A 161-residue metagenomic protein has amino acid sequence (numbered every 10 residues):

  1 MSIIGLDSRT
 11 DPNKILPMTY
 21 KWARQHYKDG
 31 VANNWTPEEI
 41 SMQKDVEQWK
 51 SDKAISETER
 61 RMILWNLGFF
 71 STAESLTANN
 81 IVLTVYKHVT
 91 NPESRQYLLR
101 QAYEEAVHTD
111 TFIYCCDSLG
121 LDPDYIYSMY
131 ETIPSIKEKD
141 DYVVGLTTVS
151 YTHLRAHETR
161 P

Functional and structural regions predicted by a protein language model:
M1-Q43, E59, T90-Q96: Extreme N-terminal leader/anchor segments
S2, T19-Y20, H26-K28, I136-S150: Generic hydrophobic, helix-prone segments enriched in Leu/Val/Ile
I40-A54, N79, K139-T147: Active-site-adjacent bridging/hinge elements
S56-H88, V107, L154-R155: Alpha-helical bundle segments that constitute or directly flank the non-heme di-iron/ferroxidase center
L83-T148: Long, hydrophobic, well-ordered secondary-structure blocks that form the structural core and pocket-lining surfaces
T152-P161: Conserved small/polar residues in nucleotide/adenosyl-binding loops
